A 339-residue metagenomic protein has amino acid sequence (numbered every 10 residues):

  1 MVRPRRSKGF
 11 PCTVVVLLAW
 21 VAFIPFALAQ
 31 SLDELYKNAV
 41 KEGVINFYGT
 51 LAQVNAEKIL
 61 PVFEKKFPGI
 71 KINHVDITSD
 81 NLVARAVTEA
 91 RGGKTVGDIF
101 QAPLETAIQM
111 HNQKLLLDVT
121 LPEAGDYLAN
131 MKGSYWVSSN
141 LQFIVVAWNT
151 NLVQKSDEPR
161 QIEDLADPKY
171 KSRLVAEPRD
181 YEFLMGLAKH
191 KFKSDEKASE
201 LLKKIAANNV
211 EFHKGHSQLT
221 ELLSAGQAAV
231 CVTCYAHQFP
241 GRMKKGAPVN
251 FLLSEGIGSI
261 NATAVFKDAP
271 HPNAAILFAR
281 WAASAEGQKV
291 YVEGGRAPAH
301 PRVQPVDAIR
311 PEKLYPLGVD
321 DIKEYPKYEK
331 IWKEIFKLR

Functional and structural regions predicted by a protein language model:
T13-P25: Bacterial N-terminal signal peptides
D33, N46-P61, N73-A90, K94-Q227: Extracytoplasmic ligand-binding site segments that recognize negatively charged/polar headgroups
I59, K197, L201, P270-A282 (+1 more regions): Short amphipathic alpha-helical coupling segments at ligand-binding clamshell hinges and other catalytic/signaling
E105-Q109, A228-P248: A ligand-binding cleft/hinge motif common to bilobed small-molecule-binding domains
A129, L141-I144, L201-A206, F212-H213 (+3 more regions): Periplasmic-binding protein-like
V145-L152, A188-H190, S259-A274, V290-Y291: A bilobed periplasmic-binding-protein/Venus flytrap-type ligand-binding module shared by bacterial periplasmic
Y170-R179, A282-Q304: Periplasmic-binding protein-like
P305-R339: Extracellular/periplasmic bilobal clamshell ligand-binding domains
